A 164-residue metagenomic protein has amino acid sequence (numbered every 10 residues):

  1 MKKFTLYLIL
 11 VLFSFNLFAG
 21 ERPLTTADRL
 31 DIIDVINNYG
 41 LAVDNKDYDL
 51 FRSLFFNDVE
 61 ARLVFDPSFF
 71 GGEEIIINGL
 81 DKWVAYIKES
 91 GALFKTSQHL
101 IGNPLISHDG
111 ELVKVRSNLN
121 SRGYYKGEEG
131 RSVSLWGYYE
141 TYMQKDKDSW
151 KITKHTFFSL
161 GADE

Functional and structural regions predicted by a protein language model:
M1-F4: Positively charged n-region of N-terminal signal peptides that target proteins for export
Y7, L17-F18: Cleavable N-terminal signal peptides
A19-N57: Short, low-complexity N-terminal intrinsically disordered segments enriched in polar/charged residues
G20, A92-E164: A beta-strand edge to alpha-helix "cap/lid" segment located at domain peripheries
Y48-D109, V113-L119: A solvent-exposed, acidic/Ser-Thr-rich amphipathic alpha-helical stretch
